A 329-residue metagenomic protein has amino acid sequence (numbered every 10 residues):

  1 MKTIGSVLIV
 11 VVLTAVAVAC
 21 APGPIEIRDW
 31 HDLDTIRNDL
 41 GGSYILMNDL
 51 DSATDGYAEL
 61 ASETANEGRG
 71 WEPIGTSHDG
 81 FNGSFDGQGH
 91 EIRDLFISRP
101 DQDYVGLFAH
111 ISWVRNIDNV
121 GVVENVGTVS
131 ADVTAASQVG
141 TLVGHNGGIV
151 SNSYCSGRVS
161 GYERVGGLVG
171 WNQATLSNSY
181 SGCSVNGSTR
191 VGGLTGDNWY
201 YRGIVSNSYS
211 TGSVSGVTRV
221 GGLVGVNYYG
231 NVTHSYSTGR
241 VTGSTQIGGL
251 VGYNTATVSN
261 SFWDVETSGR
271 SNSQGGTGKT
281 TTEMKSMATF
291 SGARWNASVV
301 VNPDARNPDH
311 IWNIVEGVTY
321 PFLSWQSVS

Functional and structural regions predicted by a protein language model:
M1-A21: Secretory targeting signatures
C20-S329: Surface-exposed repetitive/solenoidal architectures
